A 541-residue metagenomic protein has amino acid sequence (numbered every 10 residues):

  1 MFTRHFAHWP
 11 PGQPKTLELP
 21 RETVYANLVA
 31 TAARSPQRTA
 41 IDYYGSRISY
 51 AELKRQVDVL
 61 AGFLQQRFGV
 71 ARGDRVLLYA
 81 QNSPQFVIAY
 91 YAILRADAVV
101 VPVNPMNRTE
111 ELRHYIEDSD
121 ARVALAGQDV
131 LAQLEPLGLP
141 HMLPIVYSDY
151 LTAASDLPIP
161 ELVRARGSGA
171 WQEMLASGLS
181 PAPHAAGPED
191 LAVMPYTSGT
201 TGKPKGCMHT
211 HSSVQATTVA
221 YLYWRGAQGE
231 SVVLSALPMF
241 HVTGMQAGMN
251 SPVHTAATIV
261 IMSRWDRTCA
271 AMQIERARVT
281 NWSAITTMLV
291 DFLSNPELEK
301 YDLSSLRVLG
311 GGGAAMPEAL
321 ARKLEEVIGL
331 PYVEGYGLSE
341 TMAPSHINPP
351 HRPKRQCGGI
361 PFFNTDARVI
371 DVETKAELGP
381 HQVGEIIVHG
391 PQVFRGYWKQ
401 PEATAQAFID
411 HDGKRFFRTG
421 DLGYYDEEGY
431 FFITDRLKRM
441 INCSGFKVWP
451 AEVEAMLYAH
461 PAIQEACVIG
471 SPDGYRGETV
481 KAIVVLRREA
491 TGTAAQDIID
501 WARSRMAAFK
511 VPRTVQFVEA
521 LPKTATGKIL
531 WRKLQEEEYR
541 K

Functional and structural regions predicted by a protein language model:
M1-I48, E52-R67, R72, Y150-V163 (+4 more regions): N-lobe entry segment of adenylate-forming
Y43-I48, F63-E110, K447, G474 (+1 more regions): Conserved AMP-binding/adenylate-forming
S49-A51, P183, A192-A216: Conserved AMP-binding A3 loop
Q66, R95-E173, R488, Q516: Structural core segment of the AMP-binding/adenylate-forming
N107, A124-A126, I274, W282 (+8 more regions): AMP-binding/adenylate-forming catalytic core of the ANL superfamily
L162-Y196, K203, G226-V232: Conserved pre-ATP/AMP-binding loop-to-beta segment of ANL
Q215-V232, F240-N281, L289-D291, N295: Conserved AMP-binding/adenylation subdomain of ANL enzymes
R276-A284, L293-K354, D366: Gly/Ser/Thr-rich phosphate-binding loop
